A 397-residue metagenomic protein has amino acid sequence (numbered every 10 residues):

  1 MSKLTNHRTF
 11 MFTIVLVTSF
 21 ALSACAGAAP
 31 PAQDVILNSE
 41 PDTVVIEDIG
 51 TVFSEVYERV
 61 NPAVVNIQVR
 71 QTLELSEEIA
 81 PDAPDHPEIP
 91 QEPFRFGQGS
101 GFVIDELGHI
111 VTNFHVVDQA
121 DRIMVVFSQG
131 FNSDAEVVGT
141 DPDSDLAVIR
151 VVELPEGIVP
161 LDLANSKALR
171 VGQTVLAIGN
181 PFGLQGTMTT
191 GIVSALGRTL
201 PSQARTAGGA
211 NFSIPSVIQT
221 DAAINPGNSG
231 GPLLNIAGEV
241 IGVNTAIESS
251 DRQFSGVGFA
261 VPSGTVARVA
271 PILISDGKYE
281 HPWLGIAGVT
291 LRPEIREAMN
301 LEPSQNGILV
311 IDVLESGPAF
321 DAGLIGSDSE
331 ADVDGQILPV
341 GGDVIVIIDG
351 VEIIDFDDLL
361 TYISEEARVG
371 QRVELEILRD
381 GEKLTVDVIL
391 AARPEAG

Functional and structural regions predicted by a protein language model:
S2-F12: Bacterial N-terminal signal peptides that target proteins for export
L22-A24: C-terminal motif of bacterial Sec signal peptides marking the signal peptidase cleavage site
G27-N306, L314-E315, F356, L360-Q371 (+2 more regions): Serine-dependent protease modules
N38, I110-V111, A322-D357: Conserved PDZ fold ligand-binding element
